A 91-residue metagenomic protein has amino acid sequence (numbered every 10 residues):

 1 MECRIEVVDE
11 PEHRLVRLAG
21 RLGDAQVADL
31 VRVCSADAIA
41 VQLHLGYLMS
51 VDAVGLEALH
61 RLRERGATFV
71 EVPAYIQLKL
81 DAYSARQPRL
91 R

Functional and structural regions predicted by a protein language model:
M1-R91: STAS-like cytosolic regulatory interaction modules
